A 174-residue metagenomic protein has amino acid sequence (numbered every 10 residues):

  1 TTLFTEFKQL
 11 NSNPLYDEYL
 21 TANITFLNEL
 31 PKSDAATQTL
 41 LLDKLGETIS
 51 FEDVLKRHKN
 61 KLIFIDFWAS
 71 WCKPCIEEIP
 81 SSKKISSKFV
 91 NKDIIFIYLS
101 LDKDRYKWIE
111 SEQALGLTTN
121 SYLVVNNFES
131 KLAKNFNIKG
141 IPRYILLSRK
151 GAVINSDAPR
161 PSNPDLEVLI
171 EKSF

Functional and structural regions predicted by a protein language model:
T1-N60: Oxidative protein folding and maturation machinery
K59, F67-K84: Conserved redox-active cysteine motifs that mediate thiol-disulfide chemistry, especially di-cysteine Cys-X(1-2)-Cys
K61-I63, P142: Alpha/beta-hydrolase fold active-site loops
D66, I97-S100: Short beta-strand segments
E78, L101, Y106-L115: Long, His/Glu/Asp-enriched segments that create or flank divalent metal/ion-associated functional microenvironments
K88-K92: Short helix-capping segments at alpha-helix termini
I109-K150: Short, internal strand/loop/helix patches that form the active-site neighborhood or redox-interaction surface
G140-R143, R149-F174: Non-catalytic, surface beta->alpha helical segment in thiol-disulfide oxidoreductase systems
